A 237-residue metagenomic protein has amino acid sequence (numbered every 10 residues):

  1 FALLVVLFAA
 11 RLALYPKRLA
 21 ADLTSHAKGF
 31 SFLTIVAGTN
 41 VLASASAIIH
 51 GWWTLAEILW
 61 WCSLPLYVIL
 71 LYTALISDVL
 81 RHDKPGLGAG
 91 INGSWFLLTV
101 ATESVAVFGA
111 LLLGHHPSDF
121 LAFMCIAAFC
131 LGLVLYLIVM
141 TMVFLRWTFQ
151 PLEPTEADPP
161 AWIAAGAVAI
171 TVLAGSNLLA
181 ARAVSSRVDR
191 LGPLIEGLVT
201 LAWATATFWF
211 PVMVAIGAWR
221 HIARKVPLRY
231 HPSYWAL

Functional and structural regions predicted by a protein language model:
F1-A9: N-terminal signal-anchor module of multipass membrane proteins
A9-K17: Alpha/beta catalytic barrel-like cores
A10, L71-R81, V107-L113: Hydrophobic alpha-helical segments and their helix-loop junctions in multi-pass secondary transporters
P16-S44, W60-S63, V79-F108, C125 (+4 more regions): Juxtamembrane helix-loop boundaries in multi-pass membrane proteins
S44-L80: A generic, well-ordered mixed alpha/beta core segment in the N-terminal half of proteins
W95-G217: Generic multipass alpha-helical transmembrane bundles of integral membrane proteins
A215-K225: Membrane-helix boundary/interface segments in integral membrane proteins
